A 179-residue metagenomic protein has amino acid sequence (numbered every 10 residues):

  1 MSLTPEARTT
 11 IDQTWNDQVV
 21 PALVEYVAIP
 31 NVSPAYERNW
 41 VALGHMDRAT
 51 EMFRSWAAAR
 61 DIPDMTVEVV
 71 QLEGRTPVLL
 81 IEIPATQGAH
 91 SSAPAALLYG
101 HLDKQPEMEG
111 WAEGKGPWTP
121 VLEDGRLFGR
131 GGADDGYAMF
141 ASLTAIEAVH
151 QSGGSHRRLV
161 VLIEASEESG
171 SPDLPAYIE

Functional and structural regions predicted by a protein language model:
S2-G110, L174: N-terminal helical capping/dimerization or prosegment-like subdomains of hydrolases acting on amide or phosphate bonds
V24, R54, F140-E147, P175-I178: Predominant activation on well-ordered alpha-helical scaffold segments within soluble catalytic domains
P34, D134, S166-S169: Glycine-/small-residue-rich active-site loops that bind phosphorylated ligands and cofactors
M46, T50, D135-M139, S171: Short alpha-helical patches at coil-to-helix transitions and adjacent helical residues in well-structured domains
A59-I62, A148-S152, E179: Secondary-structure boundary motif
V70, G131, S166: Glycine- and other small-residue-rich loops at beta-strand/loop junctions that grip anionic moieties
A89-I163: Active-site metal-coordination/substrate-binding segment of hydrolases, especially metallo-dependent peptidases
H156-E179: Histidine/acidic-residue-rich, glycine-tolerant segments that coordinate divalent metal ions
